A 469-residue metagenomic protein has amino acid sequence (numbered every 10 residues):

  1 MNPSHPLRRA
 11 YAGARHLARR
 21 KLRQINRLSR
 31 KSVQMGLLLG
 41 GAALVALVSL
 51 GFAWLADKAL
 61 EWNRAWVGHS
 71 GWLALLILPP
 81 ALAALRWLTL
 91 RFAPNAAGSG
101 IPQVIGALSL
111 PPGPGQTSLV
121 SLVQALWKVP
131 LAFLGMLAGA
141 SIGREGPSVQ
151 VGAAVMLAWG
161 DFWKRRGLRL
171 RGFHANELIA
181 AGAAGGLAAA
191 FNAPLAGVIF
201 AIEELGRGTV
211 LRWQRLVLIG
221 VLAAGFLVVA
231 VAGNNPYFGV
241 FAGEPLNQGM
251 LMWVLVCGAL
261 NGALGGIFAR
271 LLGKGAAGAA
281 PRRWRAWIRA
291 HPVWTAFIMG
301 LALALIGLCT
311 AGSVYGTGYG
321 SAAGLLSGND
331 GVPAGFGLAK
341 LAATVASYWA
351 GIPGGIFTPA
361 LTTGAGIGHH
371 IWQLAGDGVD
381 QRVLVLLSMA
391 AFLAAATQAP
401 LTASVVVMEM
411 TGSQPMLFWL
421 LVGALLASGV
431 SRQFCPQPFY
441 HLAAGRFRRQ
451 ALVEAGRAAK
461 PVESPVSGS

Functional and structural regions predicted by a protein language model:
M1-S469: Alpha-helical transmembrane segments and immediately membrane-proximal extracytoplasmic
